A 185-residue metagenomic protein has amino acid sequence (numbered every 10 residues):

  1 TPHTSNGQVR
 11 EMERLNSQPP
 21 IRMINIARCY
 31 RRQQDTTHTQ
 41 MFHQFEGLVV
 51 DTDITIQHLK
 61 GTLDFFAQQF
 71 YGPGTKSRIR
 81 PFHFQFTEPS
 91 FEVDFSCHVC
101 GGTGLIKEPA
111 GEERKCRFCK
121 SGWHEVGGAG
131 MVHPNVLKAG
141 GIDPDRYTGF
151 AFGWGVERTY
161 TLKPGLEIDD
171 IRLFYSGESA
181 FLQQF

Functional and structural regions predicted by a protein language model:
T1-F185: TRNA-recognition modules of translation machinery and tRNA-sensing kinases, especially anticodon-binding
